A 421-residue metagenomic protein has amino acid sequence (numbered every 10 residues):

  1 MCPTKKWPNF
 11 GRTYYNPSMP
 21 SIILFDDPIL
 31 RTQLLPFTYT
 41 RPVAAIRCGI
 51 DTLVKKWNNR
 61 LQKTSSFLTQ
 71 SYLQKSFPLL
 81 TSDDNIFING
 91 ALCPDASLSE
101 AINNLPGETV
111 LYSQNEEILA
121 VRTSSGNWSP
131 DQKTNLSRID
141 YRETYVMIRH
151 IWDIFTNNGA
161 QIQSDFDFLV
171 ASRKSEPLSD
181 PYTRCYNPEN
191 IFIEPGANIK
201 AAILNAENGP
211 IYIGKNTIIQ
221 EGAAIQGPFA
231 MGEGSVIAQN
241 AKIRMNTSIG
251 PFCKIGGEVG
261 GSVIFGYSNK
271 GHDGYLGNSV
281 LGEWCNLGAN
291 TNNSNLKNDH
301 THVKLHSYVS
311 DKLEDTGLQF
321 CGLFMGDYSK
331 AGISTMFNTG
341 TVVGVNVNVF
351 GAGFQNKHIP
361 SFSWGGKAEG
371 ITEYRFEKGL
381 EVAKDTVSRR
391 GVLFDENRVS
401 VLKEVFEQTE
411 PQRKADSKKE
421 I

Functional and structural regions predicted by a protein language model:
K6-N190, G196, A352-Q355, S361-I421: Terminal amphipathic alpha-helical/low-complexity segments used for targeting or macromolecular assembly
D27-R31, A45, Q239-N240, N246 (+1 more regions): Glycine-rich hexapeptide-repeat left-handed beta-helix
L34-T38, S129, N135-E143, L178 (+10 more regions): Generic alpha-helix detector with strongest preference for long hydrophobic helices that associate with membranes
L73-K75, L98, A223, D273 (+1 more regions): A generic local structural motif
D84, A201, N346: Conserved beta-strand and immediately adjacent loop positions that scaffold enzyme active sites
K174-G282, K297-N298, F324, V342: Extended beta-solenoid/beta-helix repeat architectures
